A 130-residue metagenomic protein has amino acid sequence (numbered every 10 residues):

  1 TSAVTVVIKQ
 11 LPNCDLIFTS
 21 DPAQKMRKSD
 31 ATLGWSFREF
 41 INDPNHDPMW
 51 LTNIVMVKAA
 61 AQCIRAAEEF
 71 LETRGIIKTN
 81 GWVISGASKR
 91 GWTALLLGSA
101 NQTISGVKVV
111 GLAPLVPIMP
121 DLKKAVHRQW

Functional and structural regions predicted by a protein language model:
V4-A61, L115, M119-W130: Cap/lid segment of the alpha/beta-hydrolase catalytic domain
V4-I8, V83-S85, G106-V110: Structural recognition of the beta-strand scaffold that forms the well-ordered cores of secreted hydrolase catalytic
P12, G86-K89, G111-P114: Short, flexible loop/turn elements at secondary-structure junctions
N42-K58, Q62-S88, A100-I104: Gly/Ser-rich "nucleophile elbow"/oxyanion-hole loop immediately N-terminal to the catalytic nucleophile in hydrolases
R90-L97: Hydrolases whose catalytic domains are alpha/beta-hydrolase-1, hotdog thioesterase, or metallo-beta-lactamase-like
Q102-I118: A conserved short beta-strand
